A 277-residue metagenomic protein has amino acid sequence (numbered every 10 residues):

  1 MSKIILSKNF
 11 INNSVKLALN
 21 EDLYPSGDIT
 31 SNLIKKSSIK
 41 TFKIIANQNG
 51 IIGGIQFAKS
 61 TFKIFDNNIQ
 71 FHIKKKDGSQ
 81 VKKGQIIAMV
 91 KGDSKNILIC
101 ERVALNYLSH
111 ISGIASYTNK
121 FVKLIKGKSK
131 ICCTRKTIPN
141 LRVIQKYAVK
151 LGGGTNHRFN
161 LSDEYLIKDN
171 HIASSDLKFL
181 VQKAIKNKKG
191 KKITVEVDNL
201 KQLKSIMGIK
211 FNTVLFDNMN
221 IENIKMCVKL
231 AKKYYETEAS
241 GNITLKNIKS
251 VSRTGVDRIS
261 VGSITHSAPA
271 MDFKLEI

Functional and structural regions predicted by a protein language model:
S2-I209, T213, K225-L230, Y235-A239 (+2 more regions): Acidic/glycine-rich phosphate/pyrophosphate-binding loops and surrounding catalytic core that coordinate Mg2+
L200, I221, L245-K246: Structural motif corresponding to alpha-helix initiation and N-cap regions
D217-K225: Short, composition-biased local secondary-structure segments
N218, G241, S263-I264: Short secondary-structure boundary segments
A239-S240, L245: Structured functional modules or segments
K274-I277: Active-site loop ensemble at the mouth of alpha/beta enzyme cores that anchors a bound cofactor
